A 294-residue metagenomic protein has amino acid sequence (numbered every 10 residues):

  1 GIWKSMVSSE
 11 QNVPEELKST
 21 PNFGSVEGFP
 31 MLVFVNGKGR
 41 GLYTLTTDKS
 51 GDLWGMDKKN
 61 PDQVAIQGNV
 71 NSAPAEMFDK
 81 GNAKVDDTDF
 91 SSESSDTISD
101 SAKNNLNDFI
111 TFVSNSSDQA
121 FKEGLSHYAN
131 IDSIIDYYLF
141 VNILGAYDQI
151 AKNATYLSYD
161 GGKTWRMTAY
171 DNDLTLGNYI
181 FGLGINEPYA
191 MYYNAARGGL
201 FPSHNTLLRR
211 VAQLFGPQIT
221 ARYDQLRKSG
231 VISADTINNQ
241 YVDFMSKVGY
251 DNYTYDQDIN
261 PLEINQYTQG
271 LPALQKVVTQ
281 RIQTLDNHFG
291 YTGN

Functional and structural regions predicted by a protein language model:
G1-Q11, R209-A212: Metal-dependent nuclease catalytic cores in nucleic-acid-processing enzymes, especially RNase H-like/related
S5, E10, P14, P21-L139 (+3 more regions): Internal "kinase-insert"/substrate-recognition segments embedded within catalytic cores of ATP-dependent enzymes
P61, Q67, T155-Y156, Q240: Short, surface-exposed, charged/polar-biased interaction segments
S95-A151, L157-N294: Middle-to-C-terminal accessory/interaction subdomains
